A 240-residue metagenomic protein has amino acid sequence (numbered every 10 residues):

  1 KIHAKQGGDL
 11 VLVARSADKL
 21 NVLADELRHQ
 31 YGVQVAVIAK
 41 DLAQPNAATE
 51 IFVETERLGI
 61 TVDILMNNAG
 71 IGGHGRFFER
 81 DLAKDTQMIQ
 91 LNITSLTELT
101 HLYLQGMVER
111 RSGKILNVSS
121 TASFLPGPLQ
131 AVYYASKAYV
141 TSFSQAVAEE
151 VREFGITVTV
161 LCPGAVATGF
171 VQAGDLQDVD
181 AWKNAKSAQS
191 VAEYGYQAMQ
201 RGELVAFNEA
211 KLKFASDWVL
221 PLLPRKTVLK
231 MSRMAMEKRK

Functional and structural regions predicted by a protein language model:
G7-V22: Conserved glycine-rich Rossmann-like NAD(P)H-binding loop of the short-chain dehydrogenase/reductase
N68-G73: Conserved NAD(P)H cofactor-binding loop of Rossmann-fold oxidoreductase domains
R76-F78, K84-I89: Substrate-binding pocket helix/loop in short-chain dehydrogenase/reductase
T100, S136: Active-site helix of classical SDR
S120: Residue(s) in the substrate-gating loop at a strand-loop-helix junction that position the organic substrate next
G127-A131: Active-site loop immediately N-terminal to the catalytic Tyr-X3-Lys motif of short-chain dehydrogenase/reductase
A148-D217: SDR active-site lid
